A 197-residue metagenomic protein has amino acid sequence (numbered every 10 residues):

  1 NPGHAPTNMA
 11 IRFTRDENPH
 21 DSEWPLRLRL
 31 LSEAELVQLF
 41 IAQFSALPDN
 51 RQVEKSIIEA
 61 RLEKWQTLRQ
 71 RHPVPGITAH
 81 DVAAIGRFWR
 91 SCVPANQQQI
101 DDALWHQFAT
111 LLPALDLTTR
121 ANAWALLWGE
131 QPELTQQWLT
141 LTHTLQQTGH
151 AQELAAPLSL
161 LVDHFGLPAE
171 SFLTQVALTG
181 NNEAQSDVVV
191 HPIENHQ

Functional and structural regions predicted by a protein language model:
N1, H150, L154-L161: Glycine-rich phosphate-binding P-loop
P2-R29, L161-Q197: Switch I (effector-binding) loop of TRAFAC-class P-loop GTPase G-domains
P2-T144: P-loop NTPase motor core
R120, E153, A169-L173: Residue-level signal for secondary-structure boundary elements
